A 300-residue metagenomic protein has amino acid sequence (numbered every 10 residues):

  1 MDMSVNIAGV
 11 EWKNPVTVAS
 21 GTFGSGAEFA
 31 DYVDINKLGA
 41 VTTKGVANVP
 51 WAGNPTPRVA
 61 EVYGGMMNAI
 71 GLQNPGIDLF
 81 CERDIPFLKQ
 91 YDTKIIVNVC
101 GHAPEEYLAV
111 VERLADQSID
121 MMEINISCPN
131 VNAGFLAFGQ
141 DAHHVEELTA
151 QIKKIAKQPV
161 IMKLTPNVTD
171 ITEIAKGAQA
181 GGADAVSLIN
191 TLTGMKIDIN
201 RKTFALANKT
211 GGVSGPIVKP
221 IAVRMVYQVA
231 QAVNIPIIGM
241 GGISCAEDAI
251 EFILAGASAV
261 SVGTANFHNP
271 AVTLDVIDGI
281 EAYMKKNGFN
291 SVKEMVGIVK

Functional and structural regions predicted by a protein language model:
M1-I95: N-terminal capping/small domains of soluble enzymes
E11-K13, Q90-I95, I155-V160, Q231-I235 (+1 more regions): Short, surface-exposed connector motifs at secondary-structure boundaries
W12-G26, G71-Q73, I96-Y107, I161-D170 (+2 more regions): Active-site mouth loops of central-metabolism enzymes
V16-A19, G39-T43, I95-V99, M122-I124 (+5 more regions): Hydrophobic faces of well-ordered beta-strands that scaffold small-molecule active sites in alpha/beta enzyme cores
A47-A52, C128-V131, T193-K196, F267-N269: Short gly/pro/ser/thr-enriched loop/turn and capping motifs at secondary-structure boundaries
D92, A115-S118, K153-A156, I280-G288: Structural signal for hydrophobic packing residues in well-ordered secondary-structure cores of soluble enzyme domains
H102-I238, E247-A255: Alpha/beta enzyme core
V213-N234, I238, S244-K300: Alpha/beta catalytic cores of nucleotide-metabolism and tRNA/nucleoside-modifying enzymes
